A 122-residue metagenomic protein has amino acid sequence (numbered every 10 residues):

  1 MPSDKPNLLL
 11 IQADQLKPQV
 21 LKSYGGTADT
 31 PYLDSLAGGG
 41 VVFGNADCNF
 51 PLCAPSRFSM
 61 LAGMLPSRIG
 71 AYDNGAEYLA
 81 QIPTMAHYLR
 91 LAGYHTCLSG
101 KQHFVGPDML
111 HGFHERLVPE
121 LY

Functional and structural regions predicted by a protein language model:
M1-Y122: Formylglycine-dependent sulfatase
